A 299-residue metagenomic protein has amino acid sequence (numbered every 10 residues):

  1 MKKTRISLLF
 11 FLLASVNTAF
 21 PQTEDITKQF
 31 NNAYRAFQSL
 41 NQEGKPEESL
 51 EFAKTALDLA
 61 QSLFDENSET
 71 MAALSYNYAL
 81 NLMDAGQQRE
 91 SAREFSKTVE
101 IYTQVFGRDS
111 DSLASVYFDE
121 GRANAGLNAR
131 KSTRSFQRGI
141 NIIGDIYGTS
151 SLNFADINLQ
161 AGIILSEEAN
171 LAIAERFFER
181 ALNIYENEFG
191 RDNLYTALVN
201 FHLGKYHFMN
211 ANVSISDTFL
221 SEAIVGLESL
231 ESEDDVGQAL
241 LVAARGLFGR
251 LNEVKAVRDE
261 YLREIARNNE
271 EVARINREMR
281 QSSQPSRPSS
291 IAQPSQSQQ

Functional and structural regions predicted by a protein language model:
M1-Q299: Intrinsic-disorder-linked linear interaction elements in eukaryotic regulatory proteins
